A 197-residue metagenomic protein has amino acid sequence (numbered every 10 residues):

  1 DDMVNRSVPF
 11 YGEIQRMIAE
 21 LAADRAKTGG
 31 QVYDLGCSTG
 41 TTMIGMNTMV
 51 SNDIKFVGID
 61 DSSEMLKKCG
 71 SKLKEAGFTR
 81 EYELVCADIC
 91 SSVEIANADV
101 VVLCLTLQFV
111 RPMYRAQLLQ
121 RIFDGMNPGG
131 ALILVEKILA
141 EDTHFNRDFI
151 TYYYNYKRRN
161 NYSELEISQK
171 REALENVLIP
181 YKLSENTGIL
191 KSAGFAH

Functional and structural regions predicted by a protein language model:
P9-T28: Conserved alpha-helix/loop element of class I SAM-dependent methyltransferases that forms part of the SAM/SAH-binding
Y33, S38-S91: Class I SAM-dependent methyltransferase SAM/SAH-binding core
V102: A conserved beta-strand element that flanks and buttresses the S-adenosyl-L-methionine
L105-Q108: Short catalytic micro-motifs in class I SAM-dependent methyltransferases
A116-P128: A short glycine-rich, Lys/Arg-flanked "PGG" loop and its adjoining helix->strand segment in the class I
G129-K137: Conserved beta-strand signature within the Rossmann-like core of class I S-adenosyl-L-methionine
I138-K191: C-terminal alpha-helical "lid/dimerization" subdomain adjacent to the S-adenosyl-L-methionine
